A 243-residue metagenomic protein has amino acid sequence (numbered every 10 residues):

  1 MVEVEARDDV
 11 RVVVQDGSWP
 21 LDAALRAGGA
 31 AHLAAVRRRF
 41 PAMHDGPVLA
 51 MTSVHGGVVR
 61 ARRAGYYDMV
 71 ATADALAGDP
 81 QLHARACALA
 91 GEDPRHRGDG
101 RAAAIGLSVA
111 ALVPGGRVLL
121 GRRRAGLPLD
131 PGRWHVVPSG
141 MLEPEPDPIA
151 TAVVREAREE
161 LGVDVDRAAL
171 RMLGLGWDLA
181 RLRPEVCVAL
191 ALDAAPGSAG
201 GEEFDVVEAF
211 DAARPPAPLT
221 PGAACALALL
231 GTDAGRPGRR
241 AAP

Functional and structural regions predicted by a protein language model:
M1-R155, V163-F204, A212-P243: N-terminal leader/linker segments that precede catalytic domains of diphosphate-processing enzymes
R158: Juxtacatalytic substrate-recognition/specificity segment
